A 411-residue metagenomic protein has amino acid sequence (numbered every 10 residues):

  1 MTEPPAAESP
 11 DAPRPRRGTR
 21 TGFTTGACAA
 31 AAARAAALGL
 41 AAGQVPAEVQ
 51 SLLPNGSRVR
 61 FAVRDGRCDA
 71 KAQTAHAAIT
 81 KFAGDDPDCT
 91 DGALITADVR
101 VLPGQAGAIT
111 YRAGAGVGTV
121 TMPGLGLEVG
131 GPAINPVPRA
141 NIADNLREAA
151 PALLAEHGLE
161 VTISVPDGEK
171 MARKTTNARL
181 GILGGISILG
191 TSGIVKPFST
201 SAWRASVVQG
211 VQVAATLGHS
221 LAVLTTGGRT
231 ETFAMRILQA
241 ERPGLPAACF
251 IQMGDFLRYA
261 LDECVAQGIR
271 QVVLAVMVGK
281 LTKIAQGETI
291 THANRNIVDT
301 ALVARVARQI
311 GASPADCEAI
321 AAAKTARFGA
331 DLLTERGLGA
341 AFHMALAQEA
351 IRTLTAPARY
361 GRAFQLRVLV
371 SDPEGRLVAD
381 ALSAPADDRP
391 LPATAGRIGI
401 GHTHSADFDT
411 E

Functional and structural regions predicted by a protein language model:
M1-R20, C68-K71, E241-G244, P390-E411: Short, low-complexity, intrinsically disordered N-terminal peptides in bacterial proteins
T2-K174, A178-L180, S383: Generic N-terminal targeting/processing segments that precede catalytic cores or assembly contacts
T2-P4, D11-A12, R20, G26 (+2 more regions): A structural signal for small-residue-enriched, beta-sheet-centric alpha/beta enzyme cores and oligomeric scaffold folds
R67-T74, L102-G107, A150-H157, T232 (+5 more regions): Intrinsically disordered, low-complexity coil segments
C68-K71, T96-D98, V129-P132, R179-G184 (+4 more regions): Short, low-complexity, polar/charged sequence segments that are solvent-exposed and flexible
A77-A78, E160-V161, L245-D255, A260 (+1 more regions): Extended, compositionally biased low-complexity polar/Lys-Gly-rich tracts and adjacent boundary/linker regions are
M122, A172, F233, K283-A285 (+1 more regions): Generic domain-boundary/flexible-linker signal
R139, A347-E411: Extended hydrophobic packing segments that form well-structured cores
